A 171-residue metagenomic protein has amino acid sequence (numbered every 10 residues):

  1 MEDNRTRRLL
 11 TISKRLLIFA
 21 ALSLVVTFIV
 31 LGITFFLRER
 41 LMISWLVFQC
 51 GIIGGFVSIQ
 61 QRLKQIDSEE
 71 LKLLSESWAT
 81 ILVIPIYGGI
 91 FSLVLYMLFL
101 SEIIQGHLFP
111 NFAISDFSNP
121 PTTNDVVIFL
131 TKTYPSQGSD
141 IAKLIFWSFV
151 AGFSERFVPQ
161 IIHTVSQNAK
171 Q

Functional and structural regions predicted by a protein language model:
M1-I84, M97-L144, P159-Q171: N-terminal soluble segments of membrane proteins
S58, S92, R156: Short, electropositive, low-hydrophobicity segments enriched in small/polar residues
V83, Y87, S154-E155: Residue-level micro-sites within transmembrane alpha helices that shape and flank functional polar/acidic positions
P85-L95: A generic, lipid-embedded transmembrane alpha helix
I145, F149-F153, F157-V158: Hydrophobic transmembrane alpha-helical segments of multi-pass transport and channel proteins
